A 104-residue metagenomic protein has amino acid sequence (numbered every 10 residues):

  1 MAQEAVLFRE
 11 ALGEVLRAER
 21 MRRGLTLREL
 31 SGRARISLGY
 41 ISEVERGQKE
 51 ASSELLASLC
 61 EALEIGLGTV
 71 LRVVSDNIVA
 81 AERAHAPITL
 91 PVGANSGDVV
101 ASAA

Functional and structural regions predicted by a protein language model:
M1-R22: A short, Lys/Arg-rich alpha-helix, primarily the initiator
L16, L27, L38, S53-L56: Helix-turn-helix DNA-binding elements, focusing on the entry/boundary residues of the two helices that contact DNA
R20, S31, C60: The alpha-helix within a helix-turn-helix
T26-S42: Short alpha-helical DNA-recognition segment
L55-C60, V70: Hydrophobic micro-packing sites on short alpha-helices
R72-A104: Short, charged recognition helix plus adjacent turn of helix-turn-helix-like nucleic-acid-binding domains
